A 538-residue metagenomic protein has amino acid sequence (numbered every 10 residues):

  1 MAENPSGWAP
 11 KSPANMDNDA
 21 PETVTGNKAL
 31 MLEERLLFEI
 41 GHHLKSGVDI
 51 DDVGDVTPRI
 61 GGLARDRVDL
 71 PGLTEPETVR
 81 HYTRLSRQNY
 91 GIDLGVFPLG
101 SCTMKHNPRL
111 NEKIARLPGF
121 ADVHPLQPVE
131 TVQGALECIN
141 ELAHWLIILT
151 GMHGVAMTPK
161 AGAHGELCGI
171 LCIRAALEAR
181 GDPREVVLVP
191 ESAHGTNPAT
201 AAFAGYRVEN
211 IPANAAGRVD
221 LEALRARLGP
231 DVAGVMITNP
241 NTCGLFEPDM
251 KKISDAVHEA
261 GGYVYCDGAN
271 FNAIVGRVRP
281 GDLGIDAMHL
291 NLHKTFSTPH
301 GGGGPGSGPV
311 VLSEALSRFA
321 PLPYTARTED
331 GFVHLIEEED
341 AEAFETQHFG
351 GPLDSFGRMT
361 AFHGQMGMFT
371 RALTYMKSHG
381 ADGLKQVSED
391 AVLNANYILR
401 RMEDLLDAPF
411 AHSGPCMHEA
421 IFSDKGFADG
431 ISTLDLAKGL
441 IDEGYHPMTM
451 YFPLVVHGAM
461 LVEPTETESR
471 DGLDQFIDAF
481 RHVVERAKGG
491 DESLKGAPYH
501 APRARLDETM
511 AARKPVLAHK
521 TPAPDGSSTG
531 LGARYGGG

Functional and structural regions predicted by a protein language model:
M1-H153, V278, T328-M359, H363 (+1 more regions): Non-catalytic terminal extensions of PLP-dependent enzymes
L85-N89, K113, W145, L149 (+14 more regions): Change "in soluble alpha/beta enzymes" to "in soluble alpha/beta proteins
Y90-N111, T158-G169, F296-V311, L316 (+2 more regions): Conserved phosphate/anionic-ligand binding catalytic regions in large, soluble enzymes, centered on
H124-Q127, M157-P159, T238, K294: Cysteine-centered functional microenvironments
G134, H164-I336, A341-D354, G430-I431 (+1 more regions): Conserved PLP-enzyme active-site core in the AAT-like
E141, L167-C168, C172, V311 (+4 more regions): Short amphipathic alpha-helical face segments that pack within enzyme cores and frequently flank/anchor catalytic
H153-P159, V186-V189: A short, small-residue-rich loop immediately preceding and capping a beta-strand
A156, E209-I211, M448: General small-molecule cofactor/ligand-binding pocket signal
